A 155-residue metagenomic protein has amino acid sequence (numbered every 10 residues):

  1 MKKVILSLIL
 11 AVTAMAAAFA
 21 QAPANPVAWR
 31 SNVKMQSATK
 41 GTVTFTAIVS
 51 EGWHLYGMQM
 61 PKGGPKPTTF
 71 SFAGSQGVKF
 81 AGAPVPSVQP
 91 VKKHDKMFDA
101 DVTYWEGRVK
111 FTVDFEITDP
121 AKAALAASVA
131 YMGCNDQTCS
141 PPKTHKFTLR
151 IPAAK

Functional and structural regions predicted by a protein language model:
M1-V4: Positively charged n-region of N-terminal signal peptides that target proteins for export
S7-A16: Bacterial N-terminal signal peptides
F19-K155: Extracellular/lumen-exposed scaffold segments
